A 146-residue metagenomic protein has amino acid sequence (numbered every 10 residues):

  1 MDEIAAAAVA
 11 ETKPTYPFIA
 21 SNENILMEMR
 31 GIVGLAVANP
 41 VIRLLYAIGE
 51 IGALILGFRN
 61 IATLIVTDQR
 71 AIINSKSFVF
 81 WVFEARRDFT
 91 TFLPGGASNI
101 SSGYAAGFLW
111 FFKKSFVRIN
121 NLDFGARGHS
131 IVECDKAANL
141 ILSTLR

Functional and structural regions predicted by a protein language model:
M1, S21-E23, A38, I73 (+5 more regions): Intrinsic-disorder/low-complexity regions
M1-L64: Anionic N-terminal interaction surfaces
K13, K76, K113-K114, K136: Context-gated lysine
E28-R30, S101-G103, N120: A structural detector for beta-sheet-dominated domains
V37, V41-F112: Phosphoinositide-binding peripheral membrane targeting modules
K114-L140: Canonical phosphoinositide-binding patch of PH/PH-like domains
T144-L145: Short amphipathic alpha-helical recognition elements used for nucleic-acid or partner binding across transcription
